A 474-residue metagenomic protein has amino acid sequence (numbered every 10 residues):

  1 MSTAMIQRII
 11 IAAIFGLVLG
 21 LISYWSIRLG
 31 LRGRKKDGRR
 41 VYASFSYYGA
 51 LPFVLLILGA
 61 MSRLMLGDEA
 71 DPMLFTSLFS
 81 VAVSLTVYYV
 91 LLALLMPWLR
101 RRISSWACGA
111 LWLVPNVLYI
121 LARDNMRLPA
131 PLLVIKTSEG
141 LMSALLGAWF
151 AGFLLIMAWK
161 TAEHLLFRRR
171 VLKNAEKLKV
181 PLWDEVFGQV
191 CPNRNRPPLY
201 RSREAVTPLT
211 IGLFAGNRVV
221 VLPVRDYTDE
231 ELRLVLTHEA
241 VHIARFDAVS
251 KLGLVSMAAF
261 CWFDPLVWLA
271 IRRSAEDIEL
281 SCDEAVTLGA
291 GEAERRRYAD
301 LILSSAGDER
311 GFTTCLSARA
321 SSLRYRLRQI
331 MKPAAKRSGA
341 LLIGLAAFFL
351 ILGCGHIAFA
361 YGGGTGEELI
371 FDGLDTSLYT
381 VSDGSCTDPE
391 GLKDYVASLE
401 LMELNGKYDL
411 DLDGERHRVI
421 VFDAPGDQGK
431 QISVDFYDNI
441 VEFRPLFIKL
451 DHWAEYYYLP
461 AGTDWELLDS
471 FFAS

Functional and structural regions predicted by a protein language model:
M1-Q7, G353-G363: Charged interaction patches that mediate protein-protein contacts
S2, Y24, K36, R326-R328 (+4 more regions): Small/flexible residues
S2-G20, M73-V81: Hydrophobic transmembrane alpha-helical segments in integral membrane proteins
V18-I22, A50-L58: Canonical alpha-helical transmembrane segments of integral membrane proteins
L19-L31: Basic/hydrophobic alpha-helical interface regions
R28-V54, M65-P129, L133-F359: Membrane-embedded and juxtamembrane structural elements of multi-pass membrane proteins
G59-L64: Short membrane-interface helical motifs at transmembrane helix boundaries in multi-pass membrane transporters
G362-S474: Function-determining sites in protein domains
